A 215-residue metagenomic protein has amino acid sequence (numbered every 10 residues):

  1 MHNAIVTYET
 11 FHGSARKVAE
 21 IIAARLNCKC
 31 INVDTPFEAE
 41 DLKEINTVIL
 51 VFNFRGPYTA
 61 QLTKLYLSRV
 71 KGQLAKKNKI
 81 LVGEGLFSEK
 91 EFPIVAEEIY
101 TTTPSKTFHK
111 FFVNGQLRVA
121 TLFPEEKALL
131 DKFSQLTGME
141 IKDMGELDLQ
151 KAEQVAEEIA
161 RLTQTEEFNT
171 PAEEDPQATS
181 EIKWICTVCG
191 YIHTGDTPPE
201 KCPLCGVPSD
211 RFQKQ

Functional and structural regions predicted by a protein language model:
H2-R25: N-terminal beta1-alpha1 ligand-phosphate binding loop
T7-Y8, F52, G83-G85: Short beta-strand/turn micro-motifs composed of small residues that flank or help shape donor/cofactor-binding pockets
R25-K29, T47, G56-A178, W184 (+1 more regions): FMN-binding flavodoxin-like domain, especially the glycine-rich phosphate-binding loop
C28-L42, V48-F52: A short beta-strand-loop structural module common to alpha/beta enzyme folds
T179-I182, G195-P198: Residue-level signal for mature regions of secreted extracellular proteins and peptides
I185, K201: The −1 position to Zn-ligating cysteines in a subset of zinc-ribbon hairpins
G190-I192, G206: Cys/His-coordinated zinc-binding microdomains
C205-Q215: Short Cys/His-rich micro-motifs in 6-15 aa windows
